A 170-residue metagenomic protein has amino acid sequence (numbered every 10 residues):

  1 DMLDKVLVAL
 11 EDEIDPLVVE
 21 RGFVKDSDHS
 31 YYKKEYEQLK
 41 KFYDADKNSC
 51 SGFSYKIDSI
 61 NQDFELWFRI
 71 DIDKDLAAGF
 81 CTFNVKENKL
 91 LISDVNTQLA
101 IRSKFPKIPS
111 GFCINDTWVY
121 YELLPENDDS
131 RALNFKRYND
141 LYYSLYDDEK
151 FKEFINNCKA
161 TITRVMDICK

Functional and structural regions predicted by a protein language model:
D1-R137: Polyanion-binding interface signature
L123-C169: Mid-to-C-terminal oligomerization/interaction "stalk" domains of large proteins
